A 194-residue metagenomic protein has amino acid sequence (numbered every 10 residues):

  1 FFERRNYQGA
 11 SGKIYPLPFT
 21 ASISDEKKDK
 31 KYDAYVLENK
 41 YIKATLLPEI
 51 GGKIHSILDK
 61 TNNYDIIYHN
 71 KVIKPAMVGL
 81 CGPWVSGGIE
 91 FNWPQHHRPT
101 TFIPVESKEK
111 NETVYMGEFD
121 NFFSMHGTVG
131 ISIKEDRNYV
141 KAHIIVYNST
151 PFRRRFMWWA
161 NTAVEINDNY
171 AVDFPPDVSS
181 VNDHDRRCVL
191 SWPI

Functional and structural regions predicted by a protein language model:
F2-D29, A34-E38, V85-Y139: Extended, loop-rich substrate-binding clefts of extracytoplasmic carbohydrate-active enzymes
S24, A44-N62, E118-N167: Acidic, contiguous internal or C-terminal segments within carbohydrate-active enzymes that form a structured patch used
N62-W93, R98, K141, Y147-I194: Polysaccharide-binding surfaces and accessory modules of carbohydrate-active proteins
